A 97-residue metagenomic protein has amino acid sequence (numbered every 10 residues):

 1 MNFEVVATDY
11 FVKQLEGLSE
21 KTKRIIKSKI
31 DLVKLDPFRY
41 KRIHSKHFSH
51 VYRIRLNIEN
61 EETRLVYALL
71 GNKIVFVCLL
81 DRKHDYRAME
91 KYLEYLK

Functional and structural regions predicted by a protein language model:
M1-K29: Arg/Lys-rich, positively charged N-terminal/basic patches that mediate binding to nucleic acids
N2, S49-V51, E62, K73: A generic structural signal for beta-strand entry/edge sites
Y10, F48, D81: Residues that form or immediately flank small-molecule/cofactor binding pockets and catalytic motifs
K13, L56-K97: Enriched for short, Lys/Arg-rich terminal
K23, F38-K41, R82: Residue-level signal for secondary-structure boundary elements
D31-E59: A short, surface-exposed loop/turn module that caps and links secondary-structure elements
